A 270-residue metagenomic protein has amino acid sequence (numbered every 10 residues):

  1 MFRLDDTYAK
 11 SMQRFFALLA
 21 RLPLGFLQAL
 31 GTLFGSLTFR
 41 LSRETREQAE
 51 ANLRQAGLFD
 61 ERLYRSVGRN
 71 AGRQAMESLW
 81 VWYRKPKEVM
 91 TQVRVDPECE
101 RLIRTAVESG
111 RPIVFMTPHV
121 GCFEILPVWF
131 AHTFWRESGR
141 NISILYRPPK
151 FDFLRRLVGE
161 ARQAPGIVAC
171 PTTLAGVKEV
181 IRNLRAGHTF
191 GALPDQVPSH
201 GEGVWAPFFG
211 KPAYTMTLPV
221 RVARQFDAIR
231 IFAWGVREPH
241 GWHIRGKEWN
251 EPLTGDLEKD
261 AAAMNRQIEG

Functional and structural regions predicted by a protein language model:
M1-C122, R155-E160: Membrane-anchoring hydrophobic helices of lipid-metabolizing enzymes
F2, S36-L37, V89-M90, L145-Y146 (+3 more regions): Short, contiguous strand/loop micro-motifs
R3, F59, R65-G68, R101 (+3 more regions): Non-catalytic C-terminal accessory region of glycerolipid acyltransferases and related lyso-lipid remodeling enzymes
R21, E137-G139, A164, Q225 (+1 more regions): Short, well-ordered coil/turn elements that cap or connect secondary structure elements
R46-E47, P148-D152, P212-M216: Active-site metal-coordination segments of metallo-dependent hydrolases
A75, S109-L174, H200-E202, P207: Catalytic core of membrane glycerolipid acyltransferases/transacylases, capturing the structured, soluble-facing
Q92-D96, F151, C170-L174, P212-A213 (+1 more regions): A conditional alpha-helix N-cap/helix-loop micro-motif detector
